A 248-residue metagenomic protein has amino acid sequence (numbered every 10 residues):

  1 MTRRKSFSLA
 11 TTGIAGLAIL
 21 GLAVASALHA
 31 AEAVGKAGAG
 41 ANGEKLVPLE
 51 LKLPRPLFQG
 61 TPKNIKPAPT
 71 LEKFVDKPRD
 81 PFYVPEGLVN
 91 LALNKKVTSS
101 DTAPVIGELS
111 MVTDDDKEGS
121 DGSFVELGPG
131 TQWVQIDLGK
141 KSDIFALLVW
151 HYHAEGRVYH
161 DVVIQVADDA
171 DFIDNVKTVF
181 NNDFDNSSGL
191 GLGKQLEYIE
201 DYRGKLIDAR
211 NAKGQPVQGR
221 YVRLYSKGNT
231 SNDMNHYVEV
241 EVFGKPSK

Functional and structural regions predicted by a protein language model:
T2-G16: Bacterial N-terminal signal peptides that target proteins for export
G13-A25: Bacterial N-terminal signal peptides
V24-K36: Signal peptide processing junction and immediate N-terminal pro/mature segment of secreted/exported proteins
V34-G60, S100-T102, V125-W133, K141-S142 (+1 more regions): Trp- and acidic/polar-enriched beta-sheet ligand-binding modules for extracellular glycan and matrix recognition
T61-P62, A68-P69: Long, acidic and serine/threonine-rich low-complexity regions that are intrinsically disordered or marginally
D80-D115: Predominantly extracellular/luminal regions of secreted and cell-surface proteins, especially disulfide-bonded
I144-A146: Contiguous beta-strand segments within globular domains
